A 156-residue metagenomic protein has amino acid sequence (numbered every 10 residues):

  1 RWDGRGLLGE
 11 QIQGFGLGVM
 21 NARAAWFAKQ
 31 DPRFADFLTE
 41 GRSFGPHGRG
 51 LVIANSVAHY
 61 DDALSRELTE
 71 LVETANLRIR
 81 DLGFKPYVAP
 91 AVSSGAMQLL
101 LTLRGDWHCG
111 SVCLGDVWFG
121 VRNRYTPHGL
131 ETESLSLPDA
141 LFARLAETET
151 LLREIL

Functional and structural regions predicted by a protein language model:
R1-A35: Glycine-/Pro-rich loop/turn segments that contact NAD(P) or position catalytic residues in Rossmann-like domains
W26-L156: Long, compositionally biased stretches enriched for glycine and/or charged residues
